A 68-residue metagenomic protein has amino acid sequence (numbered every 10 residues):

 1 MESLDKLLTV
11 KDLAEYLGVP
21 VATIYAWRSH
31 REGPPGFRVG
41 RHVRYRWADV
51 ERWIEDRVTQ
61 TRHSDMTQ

Functional and structural regions predicted by a protein language model:
M1-A26: Polyanion-binding surface elements
T9-V10, V19, V39, V43 (+2 more regions): Hydrophobic aliphatic residue packing
D12, T23, E32, D56-V58: Extended rod-forming repeat segments used as scaffolds/tethers
L17-R44: Major-groove DNA-recognition helix of helix-turn-helix-type DNA-binding domains
A48-Q68: A short, Lys/Arg-enriched interface patch at domain edges and termini
